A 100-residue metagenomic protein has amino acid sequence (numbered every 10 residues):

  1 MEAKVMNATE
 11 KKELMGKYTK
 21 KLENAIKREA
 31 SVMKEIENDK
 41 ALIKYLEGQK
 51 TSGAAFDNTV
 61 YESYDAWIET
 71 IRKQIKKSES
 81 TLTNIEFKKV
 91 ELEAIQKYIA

Functional and structural regions predicted by a protein language model:
E2, N24, K40, G53-A54 (+3 more regions): Residue-level detector of intrinsically disordered, flexible termini and proteolytic processing junctions
A3-A41: Short, charge/polar-rich alpha-helical segments
K4, T19, E37, K50-G53 (+2 more regions): Short, flexible coil/linker elements and helix-boundary hinge sites characteristic of intrinsically disordered
A8, G16, N24, K44 (+4 more regions): Generic detector of low-complexity/intrinsically disordered segments and short hydrophobic N-terminal stretches
K20, S52, V60, I71 (+1 more regions): N-terminal compositionally biased, intrinsically disordered segments and leader/signal-like regions
R28-E29, A66-I99: Amphipathic alpha-helical coiled-coil segments
E29-I68: Extended alpha-helical coiled-coil "stalk/arm" regions that act as elongated linkers or oligomerization scaffolds
